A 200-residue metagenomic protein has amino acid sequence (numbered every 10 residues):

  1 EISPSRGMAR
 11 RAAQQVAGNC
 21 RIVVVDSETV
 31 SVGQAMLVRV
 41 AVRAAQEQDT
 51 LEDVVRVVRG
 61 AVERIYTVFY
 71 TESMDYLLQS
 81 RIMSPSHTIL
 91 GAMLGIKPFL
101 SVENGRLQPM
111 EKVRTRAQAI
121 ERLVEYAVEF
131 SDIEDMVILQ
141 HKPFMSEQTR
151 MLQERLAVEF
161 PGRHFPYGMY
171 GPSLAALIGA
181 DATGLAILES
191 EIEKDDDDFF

Functional and structural regions predicted by a protein language model:
E1-V23, T29-F200: Mixed-charge interfacial surface used for oligomerization/domain docking and macromolecular partner engagement
